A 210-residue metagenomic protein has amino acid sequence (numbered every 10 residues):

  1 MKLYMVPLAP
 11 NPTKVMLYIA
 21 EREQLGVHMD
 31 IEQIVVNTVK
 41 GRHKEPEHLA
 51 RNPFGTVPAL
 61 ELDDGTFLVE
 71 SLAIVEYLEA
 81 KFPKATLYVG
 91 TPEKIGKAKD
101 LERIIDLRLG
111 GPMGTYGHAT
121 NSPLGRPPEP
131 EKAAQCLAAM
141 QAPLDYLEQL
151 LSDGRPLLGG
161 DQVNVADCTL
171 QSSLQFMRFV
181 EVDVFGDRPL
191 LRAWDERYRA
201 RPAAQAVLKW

Functional and structural regions predicted by a protein language model:
M1-A134: GST-like domain detector, emphasizing the conserved glutathione-binding G-site in the N-terminal thioredoxin-like
M1-K2, R155, K209-W210: Generic structural signal for short, solvent-exposed loop/turn connectors between secondary structure elements
H28, Q33, G186, V207-L208: A generic structural-conservation signal
E79, S173-L174, L208: Active-site-flanking alpha-helical
V89-G90, G159-G160, V207: Short histidine-centered beta-strand/loop micro-motifs that create catalytic or ligand/metal-coordination sites
I105-A200: GST-like fold's C-terminal all-alpha helical module
